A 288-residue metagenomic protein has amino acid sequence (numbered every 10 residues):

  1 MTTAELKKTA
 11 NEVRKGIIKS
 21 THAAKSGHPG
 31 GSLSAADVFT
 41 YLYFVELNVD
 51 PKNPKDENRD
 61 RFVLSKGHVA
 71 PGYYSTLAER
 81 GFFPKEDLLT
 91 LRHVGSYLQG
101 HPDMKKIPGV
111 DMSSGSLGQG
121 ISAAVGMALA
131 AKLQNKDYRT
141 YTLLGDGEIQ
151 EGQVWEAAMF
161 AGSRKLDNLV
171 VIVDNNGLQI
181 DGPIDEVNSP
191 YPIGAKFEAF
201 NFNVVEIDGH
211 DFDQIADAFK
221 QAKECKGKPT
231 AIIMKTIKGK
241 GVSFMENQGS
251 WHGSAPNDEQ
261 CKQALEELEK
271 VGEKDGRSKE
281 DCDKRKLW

Functional and structural regions predicted by a protein language model:
M1-V13: N-terminal hydrophobic or amphipathic helices/low-complexity stretches enriched in small/hydrophobic/Pro/Gly
A10-S26, D174-N176: N-terminal capping segment at the start of a domain
S20-T21, S32-S163: Cofactor-binding active-site loop characterized by glycine-rich and histidine/acidic residues
H68-V69, Y73, N176-G177, D211 (+1 more regions): Glycine-rich beta-alpha junction loops
Y74-S75, D103, Q153-W155, D181-D185 (+1 more regions): Short acidic, glycine/serine/threonine-rich loops at helix termini
R80, V187, E246-S250: Short secondary-structure boundary/capping segments
G109, S113-S116, I121-E224: Thiamine diphosphate
F202, F212-W288: Glycine/aspartate-rich loop-and-adjacent alpha/beta segment that forms the canonical ThDP
